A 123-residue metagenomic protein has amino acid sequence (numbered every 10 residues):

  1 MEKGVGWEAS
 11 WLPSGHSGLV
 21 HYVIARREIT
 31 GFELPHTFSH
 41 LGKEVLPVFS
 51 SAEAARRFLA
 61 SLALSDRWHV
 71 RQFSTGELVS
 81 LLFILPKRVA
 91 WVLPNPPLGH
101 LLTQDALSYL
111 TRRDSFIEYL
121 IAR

Functional and structural regions predicted by a protein language model:
M1-R123: Conserved NAD+-utilizing ADP-ribose enzyme module
